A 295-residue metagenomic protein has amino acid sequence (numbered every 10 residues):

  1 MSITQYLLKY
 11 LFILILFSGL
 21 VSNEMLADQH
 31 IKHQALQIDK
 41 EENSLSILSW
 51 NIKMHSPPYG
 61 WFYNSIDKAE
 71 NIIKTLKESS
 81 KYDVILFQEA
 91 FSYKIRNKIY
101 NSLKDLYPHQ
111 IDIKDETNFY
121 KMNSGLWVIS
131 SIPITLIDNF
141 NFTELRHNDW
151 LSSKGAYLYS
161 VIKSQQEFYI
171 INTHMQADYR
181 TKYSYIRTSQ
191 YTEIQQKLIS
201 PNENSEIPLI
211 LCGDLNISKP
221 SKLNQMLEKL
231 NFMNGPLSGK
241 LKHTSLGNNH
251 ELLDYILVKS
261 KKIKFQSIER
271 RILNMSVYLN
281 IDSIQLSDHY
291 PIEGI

Functional and structural regions predicted by a protein language model:
S2-S102, N118-M122, D288: N-terminal, active-site-proximal structural segment of metallo-dependent hydrolase catalytic domains
G19-Q37, I199-I210, N216-I295: Metal-dependent phosphoester-hydrolase catalytic domains
D28-I38, V84, Q88-M175, E269-N274: Structured beta-strand-rich core segments of catalytic domains in phosphoester-bond hydrolases
E42, K121, D149-S153, G247-N249 (+1 more regions): A generic structural micro-feature
L45-I52, I72-I99, I129, Y159-S160 (+4 more regions): Active-site beta-strand/loop signature of hydrolases that rely on acidic residues for catalysis
M54-P57, S92-I95, K121, A177-R180 (+2 more regions): Active-site environment of divalent metal-dependent phosphoester hydrolases
S56-W61, N141-D149, M175-R187: Surface-exposed cleft-lining segments at the edges of enzyme active sites
Y63-D67, K182-I199: Alpha-helical scaffold elements lining the catalytic groove of polysaccharide deacetylases
